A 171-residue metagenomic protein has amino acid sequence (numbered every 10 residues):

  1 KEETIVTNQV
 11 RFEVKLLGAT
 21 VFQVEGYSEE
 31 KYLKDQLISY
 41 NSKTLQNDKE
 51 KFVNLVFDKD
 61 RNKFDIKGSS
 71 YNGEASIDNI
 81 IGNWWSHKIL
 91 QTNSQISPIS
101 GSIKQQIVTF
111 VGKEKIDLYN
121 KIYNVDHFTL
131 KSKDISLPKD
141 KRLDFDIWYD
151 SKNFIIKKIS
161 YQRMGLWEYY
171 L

Functional and structural regions predicted by a protein language model:
K1-F57, K88-L171: Acidic, serine/threonine-rich low-complexity disordered tracts
S42-G82: Hydrophobic, well-structured mid-protein blocks that either form specific transmembrane helices
S76-S94: Beta-strand/loop-rich accessory regions of lumenal/periplasmic or secreted enzymes, predominantly carbohydrate-active
